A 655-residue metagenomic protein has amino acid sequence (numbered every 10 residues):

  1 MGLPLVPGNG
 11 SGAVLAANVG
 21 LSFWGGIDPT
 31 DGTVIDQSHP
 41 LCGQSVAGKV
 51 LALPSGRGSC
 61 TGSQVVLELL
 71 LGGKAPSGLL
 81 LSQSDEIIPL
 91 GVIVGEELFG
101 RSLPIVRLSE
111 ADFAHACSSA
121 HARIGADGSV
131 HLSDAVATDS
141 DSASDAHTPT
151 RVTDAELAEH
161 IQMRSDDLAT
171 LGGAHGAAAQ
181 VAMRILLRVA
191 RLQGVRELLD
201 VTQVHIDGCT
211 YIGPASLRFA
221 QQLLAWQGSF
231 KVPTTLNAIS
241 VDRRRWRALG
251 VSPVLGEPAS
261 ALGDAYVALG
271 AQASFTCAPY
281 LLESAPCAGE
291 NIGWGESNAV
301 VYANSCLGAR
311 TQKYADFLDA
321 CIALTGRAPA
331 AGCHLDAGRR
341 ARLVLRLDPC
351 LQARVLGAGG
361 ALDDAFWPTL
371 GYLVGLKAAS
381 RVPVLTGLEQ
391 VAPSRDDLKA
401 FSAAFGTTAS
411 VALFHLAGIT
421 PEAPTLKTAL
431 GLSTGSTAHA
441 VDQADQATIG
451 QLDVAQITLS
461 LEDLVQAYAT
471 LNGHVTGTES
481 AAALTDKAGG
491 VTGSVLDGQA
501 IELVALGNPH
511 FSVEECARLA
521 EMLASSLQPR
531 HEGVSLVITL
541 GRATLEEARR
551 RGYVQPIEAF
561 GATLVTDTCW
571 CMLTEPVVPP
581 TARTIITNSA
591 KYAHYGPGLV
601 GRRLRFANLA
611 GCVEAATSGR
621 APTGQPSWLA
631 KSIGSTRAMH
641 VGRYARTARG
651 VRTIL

Functional and structural regions predicted by a protein language model:
G2-A126, E514-A517, E521-L599: Feature captures the catalytic cores and cofactor-binding loops of soluble hydro-lyases/lyases that act on carboxylate
G20, S45-V46, S55, L132 (+6 more regions): Intrinsically disordered, low-complexity segments enriched in small residues
R57-C60, S84-I87, H205-I212, L236-I239 (+6 more regions): Gly/Ser/Thr-rich loops at beta-strand to alpha-helix junctions that form or flank small-molecule/cofactor-binding
C60, Q64-G78, S82, I93 (+1 more regions): Glycine-rich, N-terminal phosphate-binding loop and its surrounding beta-alpha-beta segment
P76-Q83, F230-T235, T276, V384-G387 (+2 more regions): Short internal beta-strands
L90-E110, H121-R123, S229, L236-G326: A generic, well-ordered mixed alpha/beta core segment in the N-terminal half of proteins
V136-D139, A143-A146, A261, L269 (+3 more regions): Extended, charge-rich low-complexity interaction segments
G250-P258, A429-Q456, E547-D567: Acidic, Ser/Thr-rich peripheral helices and adjacent loops at domain boundaries
